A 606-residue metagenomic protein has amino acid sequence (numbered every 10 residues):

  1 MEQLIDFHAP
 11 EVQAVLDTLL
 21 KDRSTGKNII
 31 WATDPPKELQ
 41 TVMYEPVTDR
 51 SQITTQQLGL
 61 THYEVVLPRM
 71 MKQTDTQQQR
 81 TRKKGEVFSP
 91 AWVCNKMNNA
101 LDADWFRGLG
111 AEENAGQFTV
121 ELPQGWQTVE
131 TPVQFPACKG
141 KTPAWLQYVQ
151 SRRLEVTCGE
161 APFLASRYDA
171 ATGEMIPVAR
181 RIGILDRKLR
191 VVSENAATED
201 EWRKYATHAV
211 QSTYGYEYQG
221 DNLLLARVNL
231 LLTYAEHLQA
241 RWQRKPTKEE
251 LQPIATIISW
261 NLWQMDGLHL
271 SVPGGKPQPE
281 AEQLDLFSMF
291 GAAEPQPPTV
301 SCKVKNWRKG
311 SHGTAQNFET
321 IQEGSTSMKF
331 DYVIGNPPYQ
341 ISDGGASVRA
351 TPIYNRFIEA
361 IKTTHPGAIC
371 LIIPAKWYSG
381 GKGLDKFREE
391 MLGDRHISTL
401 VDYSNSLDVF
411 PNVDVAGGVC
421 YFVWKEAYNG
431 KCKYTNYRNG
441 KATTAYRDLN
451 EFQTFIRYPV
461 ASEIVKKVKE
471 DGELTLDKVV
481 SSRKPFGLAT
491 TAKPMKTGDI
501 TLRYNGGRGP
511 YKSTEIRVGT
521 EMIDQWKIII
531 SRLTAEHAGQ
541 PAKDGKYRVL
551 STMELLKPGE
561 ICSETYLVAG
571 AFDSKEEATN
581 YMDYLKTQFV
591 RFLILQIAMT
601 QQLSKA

Functional and structural regions predicted by a protein language model:
E2-T399, N405-V409, G418, F422-Y434: SAM-dependent methyltransferase catalytic region
K84, W92, Q322-G324, M328 (+1 more regions): C-terminal substrate-recognition regions of SAM-dependent nucleic acid methyltransferases
